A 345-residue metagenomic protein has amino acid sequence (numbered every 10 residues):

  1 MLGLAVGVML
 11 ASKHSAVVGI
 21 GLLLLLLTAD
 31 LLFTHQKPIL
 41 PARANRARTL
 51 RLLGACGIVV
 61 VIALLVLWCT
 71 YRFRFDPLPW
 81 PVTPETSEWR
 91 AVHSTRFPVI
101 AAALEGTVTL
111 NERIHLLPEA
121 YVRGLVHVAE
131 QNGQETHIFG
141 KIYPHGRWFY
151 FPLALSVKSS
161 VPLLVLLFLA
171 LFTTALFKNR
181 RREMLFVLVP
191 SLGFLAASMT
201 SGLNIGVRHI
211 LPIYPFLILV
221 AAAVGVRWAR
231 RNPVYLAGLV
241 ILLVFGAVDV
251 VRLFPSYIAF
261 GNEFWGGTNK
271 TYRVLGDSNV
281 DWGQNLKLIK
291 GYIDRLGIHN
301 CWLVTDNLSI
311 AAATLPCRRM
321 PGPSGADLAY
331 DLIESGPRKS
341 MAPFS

Functional and structural regions predicted by a protein language model:
M1-S12, F194-S198: Membrane-interface alpha helices of multi-pass inner-membrane proteins
M9, V18, F151-L167, A196-A197 (+1 more regions): Hydrophobic/aromatic-rich transmembrane helices and adjacent perimembrane loops
I20-F33, L169-T173, P212-F216, G225: Hydrophobic transmembrane alpha-helices of multi-pass, membrane-embedded glycosylation machinery
G21-L27, C56-L65, R180, M184-L192 (+1 more regions): Signature aromatic-anchored transmembrane alpha helix within multi-pass, membrane-resident enzymes that catalyze glycan
F33-L53: Membrane-interfacial, low-structure loops and terminal tails that flank and connect transmembrane helices in multi-pass
Y71-I138, T200-I205, R227, Y235-S345: Catalytic lumenal/periplasmic loop and adjoining terminal transmembrane helix of membrane glycan-assembly enzymes
V126-V161: Individual transmembrane alpha-helix segments
S159-R181, V234, V240: Hydrophobic, aromatic-rich transmembrane alpha-helices and their immediate juxtamembrane boundary segments
